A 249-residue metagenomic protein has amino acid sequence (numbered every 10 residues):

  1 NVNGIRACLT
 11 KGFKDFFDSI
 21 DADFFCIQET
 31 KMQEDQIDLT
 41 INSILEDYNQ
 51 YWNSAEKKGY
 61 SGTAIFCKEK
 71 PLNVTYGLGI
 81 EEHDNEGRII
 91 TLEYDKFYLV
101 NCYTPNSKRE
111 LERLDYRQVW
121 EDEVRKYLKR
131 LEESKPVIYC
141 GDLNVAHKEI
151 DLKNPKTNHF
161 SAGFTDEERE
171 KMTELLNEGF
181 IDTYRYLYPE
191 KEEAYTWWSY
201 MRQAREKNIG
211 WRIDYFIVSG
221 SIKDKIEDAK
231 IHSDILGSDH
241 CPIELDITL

Functional and structural regions predicted by a protein language model:
N1, F17-Q36, L99, L128-E149 (+4 more regions): Active-site beta-strand/loop signature of hydrolases that rely on acidic residues for catalysis
N1-S43, N49, A55-S61, Y76 (+1 more regions): N-terminal, active-site-proximal structural segment of metallo-dependent hydrolase catalytic domains
R6, E34-Q36, G59-Y60, S107-L111 (+2 more regions): Short catalytic/ligand-binding loop motif for oxyanion handling, primarily in non-cytosolic enzymes, centered on
F24, E46-N49, W120-I209, I213: Metal-dependent phosphoesterases centered on the DNase I-like endonuclease/exonuclease/phosphatase
K31, L39-S107: Structured beta-strand-rich core segments of catalytic domains in phosphoester-bond hydrolases
K58-V74, E192, M201-D224: Conserved beta strand-loop-helix elements of the APE1-like EEP
K68, L92-D95, S219-G220, L245-L249: Active-site beta-strand termini and strand-to-loop segments that position acidic
G79-I80, P105-E121, K156-F160: Surface-exposed cleft-lining segments at the edges of enzyme active sites
